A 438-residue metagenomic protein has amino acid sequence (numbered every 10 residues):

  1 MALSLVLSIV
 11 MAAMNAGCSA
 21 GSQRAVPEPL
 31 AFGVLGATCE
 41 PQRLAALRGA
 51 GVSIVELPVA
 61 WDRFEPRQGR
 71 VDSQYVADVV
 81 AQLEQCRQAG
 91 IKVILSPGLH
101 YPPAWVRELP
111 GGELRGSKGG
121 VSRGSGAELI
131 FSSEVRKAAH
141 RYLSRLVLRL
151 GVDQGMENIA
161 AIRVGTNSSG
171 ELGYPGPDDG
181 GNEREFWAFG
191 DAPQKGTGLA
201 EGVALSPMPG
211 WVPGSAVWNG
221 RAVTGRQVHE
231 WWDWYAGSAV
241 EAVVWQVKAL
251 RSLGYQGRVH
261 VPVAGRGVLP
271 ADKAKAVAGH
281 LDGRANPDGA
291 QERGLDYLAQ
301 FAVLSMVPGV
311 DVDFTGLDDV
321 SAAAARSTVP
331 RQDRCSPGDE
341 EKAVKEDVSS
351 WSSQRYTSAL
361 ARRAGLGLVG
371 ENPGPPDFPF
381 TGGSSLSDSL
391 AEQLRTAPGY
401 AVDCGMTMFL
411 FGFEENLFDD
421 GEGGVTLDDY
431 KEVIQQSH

Functional and structural regions predicted by a protein language model:
S4-N15: Bacterial N-terminal signal peptides
P29-G36, W61-V76, S122-R141, G225-E241 (+3 more regions): The substrate-binding groove and active-site-proximal loops of carbohydrate-active enzymes, especially glycoside
L30-V34, V55-L57, V93-P97, A160-V164 (+4 more regions): Hydrophobic faces of well-ordered beta-strands that scaffold small-molecule active sites in alpha/beta enzyme cores
A37-D62, A81, K92-I94, F301-D313 (+2 more regions): Catalytic domains of carbohydrate-active enzymes, especially glycoside hydrolases
Q42-A50, E56-V121, V147-G151, R251-L253: Aromatic-lined substrate-binding rim segments of carbohydrate-active enzymes
G98, P102, Y297-S327, R331-H438: Substrate-binding cleft of secreted/luminal carbohydrate-active enzymes
V121-V303, V310: Polysaccharide-binding and catalytic clefts of secreted carbohydrate-active enzymes
